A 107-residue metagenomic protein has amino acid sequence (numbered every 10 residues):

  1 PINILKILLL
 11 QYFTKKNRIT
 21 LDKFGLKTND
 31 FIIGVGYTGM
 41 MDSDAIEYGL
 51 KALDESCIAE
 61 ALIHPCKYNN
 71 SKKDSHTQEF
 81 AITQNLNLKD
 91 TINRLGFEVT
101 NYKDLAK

Functional and structural regions predicted by a protein language model:
P1-K107: Terminal accessory/targeting
